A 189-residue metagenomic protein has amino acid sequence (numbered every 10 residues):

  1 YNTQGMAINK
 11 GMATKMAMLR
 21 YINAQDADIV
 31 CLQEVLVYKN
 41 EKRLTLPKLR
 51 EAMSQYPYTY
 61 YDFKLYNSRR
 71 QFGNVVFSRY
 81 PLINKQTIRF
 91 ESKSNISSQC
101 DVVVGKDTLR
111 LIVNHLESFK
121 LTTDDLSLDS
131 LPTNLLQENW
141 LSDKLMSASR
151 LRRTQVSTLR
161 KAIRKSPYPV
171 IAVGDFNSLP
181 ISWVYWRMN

Functional and structural regions predicted by a protein language model:
Y1, Q33, N114, V173-D175: Active-site flanking residues adjacent to catalytic metal/cofactor-binding acidic residues
Y1-K15, L36-N40, K120-A148: Acidic/histidine-rich helix-loop elements that form or flank divalent-metal/phosphate-binding sites at the catalytic
K10-G11, N23, I29-D124: Structured beta-strand-rich core segments of catalytic domains in phosphoester-bond hydrolases
A13, A17, L44, K48-E51 (+5 more regions): Extracytoplasmic/secreted proteins, especially bacterial periplasmic and envelope-associated proteins
M16-D26: Short, well-structured alpha-helical segments in soluble
L19, D101, R160-R164: Generic structural signal for well-ordered alpha-helical scaffold segments
A27-D28, P169: Alpha-to-beta junction loops
D124-N189: Metal-dependent phosphoesterases centered on the DNase I-like endonuclease/exonuclease/phosphatase
